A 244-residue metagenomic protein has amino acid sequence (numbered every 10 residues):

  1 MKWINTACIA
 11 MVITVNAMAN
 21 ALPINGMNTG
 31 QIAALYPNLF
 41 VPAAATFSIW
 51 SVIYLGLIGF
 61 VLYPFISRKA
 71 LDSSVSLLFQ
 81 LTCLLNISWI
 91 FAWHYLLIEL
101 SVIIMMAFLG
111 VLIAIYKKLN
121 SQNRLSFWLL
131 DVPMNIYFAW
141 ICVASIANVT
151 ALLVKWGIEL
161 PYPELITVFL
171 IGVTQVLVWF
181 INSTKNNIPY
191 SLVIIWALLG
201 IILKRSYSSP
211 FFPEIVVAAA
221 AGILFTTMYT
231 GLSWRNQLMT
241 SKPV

Functional and structural regions predicted by a protein language model:
M1-A7, W50, L192: N-terminal membrane topogenic signal
I9-G26: Alpha-helical transmembrane segments of multi-pass membrane proteins
A34-I49, L130-M134, G157-P161, L165: Short aromatic-rich membrane-water interface segments that cap or initiate transmembrane helices in multi-pass membrane
I66, K117-Q122, M228-V244: Membrane-interface capping segments at transmembrane-helix boundaries
A70-F79, N186-S191: Membrane-interfacial loop-to-transmembrane alpha-helix junctions, especially the N-terminal start
L81, P189-I201: Central hydrophobic cores of alpha-helical transmembrane segments in multi-pass integral membrane proteins
W89-I103, S121-L125, V154-P161, F180-K185 (+1 more regions): Membrane-interface helix caps and helix-loop-helix hairpins in membrane proteins
M106-K117, I171-V176, L198-I201, G222-Y229: Alpha-helical transmembrane segments and their membrane-interface exit regions
